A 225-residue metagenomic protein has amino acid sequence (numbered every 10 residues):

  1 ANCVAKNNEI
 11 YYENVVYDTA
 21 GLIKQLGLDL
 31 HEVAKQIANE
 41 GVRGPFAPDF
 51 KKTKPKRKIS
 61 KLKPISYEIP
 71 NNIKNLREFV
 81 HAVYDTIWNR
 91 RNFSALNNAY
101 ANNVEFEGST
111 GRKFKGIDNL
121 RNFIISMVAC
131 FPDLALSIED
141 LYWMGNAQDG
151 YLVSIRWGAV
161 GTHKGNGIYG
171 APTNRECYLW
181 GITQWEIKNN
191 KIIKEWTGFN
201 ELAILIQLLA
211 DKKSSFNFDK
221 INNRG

Functional and structural regions predicted by a protein language model:
A1-G225: C-terminal and inter-domain tail/linker signature
